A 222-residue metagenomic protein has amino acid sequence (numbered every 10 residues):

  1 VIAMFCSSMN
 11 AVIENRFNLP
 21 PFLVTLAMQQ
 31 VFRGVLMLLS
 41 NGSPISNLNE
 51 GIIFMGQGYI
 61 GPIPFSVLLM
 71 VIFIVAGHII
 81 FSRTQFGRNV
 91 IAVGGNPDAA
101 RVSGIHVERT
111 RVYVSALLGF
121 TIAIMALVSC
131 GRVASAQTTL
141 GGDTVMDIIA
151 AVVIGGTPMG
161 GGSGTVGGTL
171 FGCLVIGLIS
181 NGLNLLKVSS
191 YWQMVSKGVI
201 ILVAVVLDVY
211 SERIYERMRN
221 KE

Functional and structural regions predicted by a protein language model:
V1, F5-N10, E14, G61-A136: Helix-loop-helix "hairpin" substructures at the membrane interface of multi-pass membrane proteins
V1, L23, V67-I72, V112-A116 (+3 more regions): Hydrophobic alpha-helical transmembrane segments
V1-M28, F171-G172: Alpha-helical transmembrane segments within multi-pass membrane transporters and channels
A3, Q29-G34, L69-I79, S115-A126 (+3 more regions): Hydrophobic core segments of alpha-helical transmembrane domains in multi-pass membrane transport and ion-translocation
S7, I122, R132-G198: Transmembrane alpha-helical segments in multi-pass inner-membrane proteins
E14-N15, F81, P158, G164: Helix-capping/transition residues at the boundaries of transmembrane alpha-helices and the short helical linkers
F17, P21-R83, T110-Y113, R132-G141 (+2 more regions): Transmembrane helix-bundle core of multi-pass membrane transporters and related energy-transducing complexes
V75, V102, H106-R109, L183-E222: Cytosolic-side transmembrane-helix boundaries in multi-pass membrane proteins
